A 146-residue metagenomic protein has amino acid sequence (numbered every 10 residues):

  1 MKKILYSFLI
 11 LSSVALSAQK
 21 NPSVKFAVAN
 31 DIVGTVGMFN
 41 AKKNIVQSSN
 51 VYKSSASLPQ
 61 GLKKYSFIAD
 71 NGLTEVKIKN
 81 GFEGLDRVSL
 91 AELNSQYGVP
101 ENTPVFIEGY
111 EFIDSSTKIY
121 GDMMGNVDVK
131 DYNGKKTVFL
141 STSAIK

Functional and structural regions predicted by a protein language model:
M1-P22: Bacterial Sec-dependent N-terminal signal peptides
Q19-K146: Short, small/polar-rich motifs associated with maturation and membrane association, primarily at protein termini
